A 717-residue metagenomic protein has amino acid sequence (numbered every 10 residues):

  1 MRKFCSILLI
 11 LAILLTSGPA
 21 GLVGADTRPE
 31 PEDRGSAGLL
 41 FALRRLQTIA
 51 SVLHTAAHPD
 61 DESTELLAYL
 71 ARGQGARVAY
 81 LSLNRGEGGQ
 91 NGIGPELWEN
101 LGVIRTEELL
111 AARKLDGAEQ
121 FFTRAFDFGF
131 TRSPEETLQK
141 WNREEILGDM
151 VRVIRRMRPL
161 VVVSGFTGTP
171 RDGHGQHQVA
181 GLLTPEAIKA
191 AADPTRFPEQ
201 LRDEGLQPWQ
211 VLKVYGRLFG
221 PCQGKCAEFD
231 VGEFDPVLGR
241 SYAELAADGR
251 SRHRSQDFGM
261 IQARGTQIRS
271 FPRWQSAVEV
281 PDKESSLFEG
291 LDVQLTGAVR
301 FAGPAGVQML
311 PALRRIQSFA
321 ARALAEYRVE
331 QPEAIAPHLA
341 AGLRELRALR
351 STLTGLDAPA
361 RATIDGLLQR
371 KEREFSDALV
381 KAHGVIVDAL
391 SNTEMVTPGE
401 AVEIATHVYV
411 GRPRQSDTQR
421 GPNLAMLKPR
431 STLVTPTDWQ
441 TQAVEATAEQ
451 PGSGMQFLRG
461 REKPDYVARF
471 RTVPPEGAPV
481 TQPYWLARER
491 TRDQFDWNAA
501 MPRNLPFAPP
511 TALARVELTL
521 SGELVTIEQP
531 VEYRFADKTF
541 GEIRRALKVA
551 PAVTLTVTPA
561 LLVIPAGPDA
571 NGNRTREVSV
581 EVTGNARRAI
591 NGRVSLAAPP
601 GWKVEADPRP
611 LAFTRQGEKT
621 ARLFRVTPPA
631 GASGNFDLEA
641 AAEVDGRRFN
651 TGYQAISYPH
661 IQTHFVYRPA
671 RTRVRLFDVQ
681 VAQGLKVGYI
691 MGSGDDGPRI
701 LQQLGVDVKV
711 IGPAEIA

Functional and structural regions predicted by a protein language model:
M1-F4: Positively charged n-region of N-terminal signal peptides that target proteins for export
I7-G18: Bacterial N-terminal signal peptides
V23-P198, G220: Active-site beta-strand->loop->alpha-helix modules in alpha/beta enzyme cores, enriched in Gly/His/Asp(Glu)
P31, A190-K381, I386: The feature marks non-catalytic terminal segments
I49, Q683-G684: Phosphate-coordination loops involved in phosphoryl transfer and adenosine-cofactor binding
N392-Q683: Long beta-sheet-rich domains in secretory-pathway and surface-associated proteins
A597, K686-A717: Helical hinge/lid and interdomain linker segments adjacent to catalytic or ligand-binding clefts that mediate domain
